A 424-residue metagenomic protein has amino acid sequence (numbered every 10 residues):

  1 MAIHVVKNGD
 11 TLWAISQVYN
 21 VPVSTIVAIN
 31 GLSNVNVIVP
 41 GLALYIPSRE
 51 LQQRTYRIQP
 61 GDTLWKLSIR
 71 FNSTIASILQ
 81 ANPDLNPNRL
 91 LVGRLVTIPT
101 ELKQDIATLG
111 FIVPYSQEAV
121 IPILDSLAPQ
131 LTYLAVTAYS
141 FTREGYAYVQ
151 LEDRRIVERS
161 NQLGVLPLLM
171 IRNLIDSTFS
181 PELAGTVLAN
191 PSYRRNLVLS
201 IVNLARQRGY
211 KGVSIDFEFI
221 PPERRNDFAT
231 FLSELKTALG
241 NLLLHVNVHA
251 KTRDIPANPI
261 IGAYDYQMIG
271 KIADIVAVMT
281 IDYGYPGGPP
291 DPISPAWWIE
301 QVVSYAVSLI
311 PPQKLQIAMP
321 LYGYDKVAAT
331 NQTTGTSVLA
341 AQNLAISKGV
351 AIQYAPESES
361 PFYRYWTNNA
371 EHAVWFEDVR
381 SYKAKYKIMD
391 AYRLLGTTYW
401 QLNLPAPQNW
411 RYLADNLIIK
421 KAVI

Functional and structural regions predicted by a protein language model:
M1-N20, L42-L44, S48-N72, V96: Primarily a LysM-type cell-wall glycan-binding module
Y45-P60, K66, A76, P87 (+4 more regions): Intrinsically disordered, low-complexity Ser/Thr-rich linker and spacer segments in cell-wall-related proteins
E101-L197: Glycan-recognition patch characteristic of GH18 chitinases/ENGases and related GlcNAc/peptidoglycan-binding proteins
T108-I112, T132-V136, P167-I171, V213-I215 (+4 more regions): Hydrophobic faces of well-ordered beta-strands that scaffold small-molecule active sites in alpha/beta enzyme cores
Q117-T142, S200-V213, K385-T397: Catalytic domains of carbohydrate-active enzymes, especially glycoside hydrolases
R143-L151, R225-N226, T230, E234-S347: Substrate-binding surface in catalytic domains of secreted glycosidases
N173-F179, L183-A184, P320-I388, A414-I424: Glycan-binding loop/region signatures in secreted carbohydrate-active enzymes
N196-D227, I275-P289: Active-site groove signature of glycoside hydrolases
